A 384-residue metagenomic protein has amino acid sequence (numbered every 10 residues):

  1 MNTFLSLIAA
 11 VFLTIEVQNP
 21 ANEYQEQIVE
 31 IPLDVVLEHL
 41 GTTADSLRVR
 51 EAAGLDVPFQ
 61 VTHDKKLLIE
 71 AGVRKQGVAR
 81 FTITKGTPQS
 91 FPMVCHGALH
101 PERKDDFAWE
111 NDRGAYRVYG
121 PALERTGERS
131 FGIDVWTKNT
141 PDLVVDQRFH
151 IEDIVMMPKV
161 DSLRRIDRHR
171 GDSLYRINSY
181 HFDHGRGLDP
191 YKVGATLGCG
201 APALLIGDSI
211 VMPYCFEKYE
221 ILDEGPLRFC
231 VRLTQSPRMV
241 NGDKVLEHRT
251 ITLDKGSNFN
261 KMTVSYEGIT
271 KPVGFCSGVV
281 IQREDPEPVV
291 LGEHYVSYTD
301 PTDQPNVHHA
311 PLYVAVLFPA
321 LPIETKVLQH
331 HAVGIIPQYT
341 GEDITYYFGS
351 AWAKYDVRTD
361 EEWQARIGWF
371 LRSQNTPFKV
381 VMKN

Functional and structural regions predicted by a protein language model:
N2-V11: Sec-dependent N-terminal signal peptides
V11-A98, R103-K104, S130-V145: Alpha-mannosidase-like glycoside hydrolase catalytic domains involved in N-glycan trimming, generalizing to other
A21-Q25, V35-G41, W109, G114-V118 (+3 more regions): Primarily extracytoplasmic ectodomains and periplasmic/lumenal surface modules that are beta-strand-rich
D64-R103, A108, K271-V290, H294-V307 (+3 more regions): Extended acidic/polar, glycine-enriched regions that form or flank non-catalytic beta-rich accessory modules
K66, V314-N384: Beta-strand-rich recognition/accessory modules
G77-P88, V231-Q235, E342-A353: Short, hydrophobic/aromatic-enriched beta-strand segments in well-ordered soluble domains
T87-G207: Solvent-exposed N-terminal domain segments of exported/luminal and surface proteins
E217-V273: Acidic, contiguous internal or C-terminal segments within carbohydrate-active enzymes that form a structured patch used
